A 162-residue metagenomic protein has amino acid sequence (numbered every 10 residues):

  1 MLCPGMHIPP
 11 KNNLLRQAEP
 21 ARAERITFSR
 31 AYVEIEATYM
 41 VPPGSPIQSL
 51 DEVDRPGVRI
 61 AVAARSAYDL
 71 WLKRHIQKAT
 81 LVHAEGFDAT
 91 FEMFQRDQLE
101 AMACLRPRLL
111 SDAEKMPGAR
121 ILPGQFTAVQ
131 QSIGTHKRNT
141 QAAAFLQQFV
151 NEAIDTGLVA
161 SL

Functional and structural regions predicted by a protein language model:
M1-D54, G118-F126: Acidic, polar ligand-binding/catalytic clefts
M1-E19, P43, A64-S66, G86-F87 (+2 more regions): Beta->alpha turn/N-cap motifs
M1-L2, L14-L15, A23-T27, D51-E52 (+4 more regions): Short helices/loops that flank or line small-molecule/ion binding pockets
R22, Y32-P43, A89, R106 (+1 more regions): Periplasmic-binding protein-like
Y39, V53, L72, F94 (+3 more regions): Residue-level signal for nonpolar/aromatic packing positions in well-ordered secondary structure
D51-Y68, T80-L81: Short loop->beta-strand "edge-of-pocket" segments that line small-molecule binding or catalytic clefts across diverse
V62-S66, A84-D88, R96, A103 (+2 more regions): Soluble non-cytosolic domains of exported or imported proteins
A67-V82, R120-L122, V150-L162: Ligand-binding clefts/hinges and TM-proximal coupling segments of bilobed small-molecule sensing domains
